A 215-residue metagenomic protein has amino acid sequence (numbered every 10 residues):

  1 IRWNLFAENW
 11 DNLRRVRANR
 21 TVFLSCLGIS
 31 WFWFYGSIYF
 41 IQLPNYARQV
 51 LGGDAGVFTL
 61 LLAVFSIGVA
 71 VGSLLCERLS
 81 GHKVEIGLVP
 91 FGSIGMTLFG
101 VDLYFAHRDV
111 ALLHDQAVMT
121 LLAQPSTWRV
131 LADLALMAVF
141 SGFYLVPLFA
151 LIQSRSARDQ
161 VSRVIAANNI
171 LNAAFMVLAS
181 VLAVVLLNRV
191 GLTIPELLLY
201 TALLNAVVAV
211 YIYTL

Functional and structural regions predicted by a protein language model:
I1-G28, V50, D115-A123: Juxtamembrane intracellular "pre-TM" segments in multi-pass secondary transporters
R14-V71, V89, S93-T97, Y104 (+2 more regions): A single, central transmembrane helix in multi-pass transporters
A55-G56, I86, R158-N168: Loop-to-transmembrane helix entry/capping segments in MFS-fold secondary transporters and related SLC/MFSD carriers
V71-I86, A183, L187-N188: Helix-to-loop junctions at the C-terminal end of transmembrane segments in multipass secondary transporters
R78-L98, L192-I194: Cytoplasmic membrane-interface "Motif A"-like loop-to-helix N-cap segments of 12-TM Major Facilitator Superfamily
G81, L103-H107, A202-L215: Multi-pass alpha-helical transporter architecture, strongest for 12-TM Major Facilitator/SLC carriers used
I94-A123: C-terminal ends and interior cores of transmembrane alpha-helices in multi-pass membrane transporters/permeases
F143-S156: Intracellular juxtamembrane helix-capping segments at the cytosolic ends of symmetry-related transmembrane helices
